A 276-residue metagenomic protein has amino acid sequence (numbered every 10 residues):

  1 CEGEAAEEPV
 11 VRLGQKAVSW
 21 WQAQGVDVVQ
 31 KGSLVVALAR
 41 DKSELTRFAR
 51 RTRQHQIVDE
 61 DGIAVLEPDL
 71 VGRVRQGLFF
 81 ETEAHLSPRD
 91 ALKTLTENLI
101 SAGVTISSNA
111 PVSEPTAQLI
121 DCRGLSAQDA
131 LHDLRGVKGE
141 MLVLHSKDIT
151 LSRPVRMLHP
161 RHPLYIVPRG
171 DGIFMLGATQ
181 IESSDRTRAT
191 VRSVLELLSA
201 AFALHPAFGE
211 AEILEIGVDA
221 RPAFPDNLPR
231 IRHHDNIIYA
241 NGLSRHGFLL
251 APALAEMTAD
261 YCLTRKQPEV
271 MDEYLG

Functional and structural regions predicted by a protein language model:
C1-L66: Dinucleotide-binding Rossmann-like beta1-alpha1 core, especially the glycine-rich loop that anchors the ADP
V11-Q15, V36-S43, L78-T94, R188-R192: Short beta-strand to alpha-helix junction loop
D27-V29, L125-D235: Active-site substrate-recognition segment that forms the wall of the catalytic cavity or substrate channel
D59-D61, I106-A110, E215-G217: Short loop/edge segments at beta-strand edges and connector loops that shape dinucleotide/nucleotide cofactor-binding
L66-V74, E114-A117, P222-L228, H233-H234: A short, glycine/Asx- and small/polar-enriched loop/turn that sits immediately N-terminal to a beta-strand
L78-S113, C122: Helical element adjacent to the flavin cofactor pocket in flavoenzyme catalytic cores
P115-L125, A255: Short hydrophobic core segments
A211-G276: C-terminal catalytic lobe of FAD-dependent flavoproteins
